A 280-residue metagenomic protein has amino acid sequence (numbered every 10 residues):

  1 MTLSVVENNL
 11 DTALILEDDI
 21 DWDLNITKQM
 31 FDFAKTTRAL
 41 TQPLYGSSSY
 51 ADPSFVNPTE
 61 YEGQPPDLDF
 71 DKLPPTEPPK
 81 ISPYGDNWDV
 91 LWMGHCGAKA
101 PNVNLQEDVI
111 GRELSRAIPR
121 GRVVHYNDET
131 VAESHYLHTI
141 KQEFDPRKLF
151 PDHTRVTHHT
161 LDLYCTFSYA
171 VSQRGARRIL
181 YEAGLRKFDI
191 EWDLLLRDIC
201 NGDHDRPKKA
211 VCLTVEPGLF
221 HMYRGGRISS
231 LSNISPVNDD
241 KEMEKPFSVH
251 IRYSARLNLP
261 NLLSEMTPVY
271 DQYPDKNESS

Functional and structural regions predicted by a protein language model:
M1-L16, I20-S280: An acidic/histidine-cluster motif and surrounding catalytic segment that typifies divalent-metal-assisted enzyme active
